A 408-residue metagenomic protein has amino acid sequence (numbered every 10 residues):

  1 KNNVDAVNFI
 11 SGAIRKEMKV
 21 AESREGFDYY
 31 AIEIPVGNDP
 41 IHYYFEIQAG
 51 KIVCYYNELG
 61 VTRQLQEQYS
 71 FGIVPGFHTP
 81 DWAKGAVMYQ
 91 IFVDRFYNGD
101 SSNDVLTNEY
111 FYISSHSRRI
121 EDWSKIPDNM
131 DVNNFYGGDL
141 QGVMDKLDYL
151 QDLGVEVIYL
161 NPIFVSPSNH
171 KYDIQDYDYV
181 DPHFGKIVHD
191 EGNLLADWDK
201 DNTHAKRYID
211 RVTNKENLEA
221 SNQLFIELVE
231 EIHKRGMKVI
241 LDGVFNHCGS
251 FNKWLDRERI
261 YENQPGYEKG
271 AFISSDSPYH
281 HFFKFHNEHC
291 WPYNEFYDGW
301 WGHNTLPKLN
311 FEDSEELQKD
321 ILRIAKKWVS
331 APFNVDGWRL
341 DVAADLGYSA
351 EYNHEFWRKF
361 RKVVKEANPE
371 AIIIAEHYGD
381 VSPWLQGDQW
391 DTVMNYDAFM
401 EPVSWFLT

Functional and structural regions predicted by a protein language model:
K1-D5: Short proline/glycine-enriched turn/loop motifs at strand-loop junctions of beta-rich domains
N8-S11: Conserved aromatic beta-strand anchor motif in extracellular beta-sandwich/beta-rich domains
A13-Q90, N98-H116, D122: The feature marks proteins involved in alpha-glucan
V87-Y89, I158-L160, V239-L241, W338 (+2 more regions): Hydrophobic faces of well-ordered beta-strands that scaffold small-molecule active sites in alpha/beta enzyme cores
V93-E156, I163-P332, F360, E366 (+2 more regions): Substrate-binding/active-site clefts of carbohydrate-active enzymes
H247, E316-L317, D345-E355, V381-S382: Acidic-and-aromatic substrate-binding clefts and catalytic sites of carbohydrate-active enzymes
H354-E370: Alpha-helix-loop-beta-strand connector modules within alpha/beta enzyme cores
H377-T408: Noncatalytic carbohydrate-binding groove/subsite architecture in carbohydrate-active enzymes
